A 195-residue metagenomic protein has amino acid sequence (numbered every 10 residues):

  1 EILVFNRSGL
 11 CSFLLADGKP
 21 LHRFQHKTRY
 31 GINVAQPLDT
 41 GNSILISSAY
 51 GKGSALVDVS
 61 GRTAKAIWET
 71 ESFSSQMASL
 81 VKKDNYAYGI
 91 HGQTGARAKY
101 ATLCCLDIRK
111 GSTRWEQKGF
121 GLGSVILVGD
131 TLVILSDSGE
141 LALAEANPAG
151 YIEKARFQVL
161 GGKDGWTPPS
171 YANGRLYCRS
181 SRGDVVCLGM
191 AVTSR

Functional and structural regions predicted by a protein language model:
E1-R195: Noncatalytic, solvent-exposed loop/strand surfaces of beta-propeller-type extracellular/periplasmic domains
